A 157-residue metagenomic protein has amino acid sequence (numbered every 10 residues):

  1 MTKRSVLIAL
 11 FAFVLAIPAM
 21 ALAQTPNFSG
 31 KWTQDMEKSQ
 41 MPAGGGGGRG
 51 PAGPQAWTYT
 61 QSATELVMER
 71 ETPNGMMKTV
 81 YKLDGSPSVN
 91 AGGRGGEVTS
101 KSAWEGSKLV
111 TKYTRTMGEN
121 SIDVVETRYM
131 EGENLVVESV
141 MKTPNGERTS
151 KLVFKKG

Functional and structural regions predicted by a protein language model:
M1-I8: Positively charged n-region of N-terminal signal peptides that target proteins for export
I8-A19: Bacterial N-terminal signal peptides
L22-G157: Hydrophobic small-molecule pocket/channel-lining residues, especially in calycin-type beta-barrels
